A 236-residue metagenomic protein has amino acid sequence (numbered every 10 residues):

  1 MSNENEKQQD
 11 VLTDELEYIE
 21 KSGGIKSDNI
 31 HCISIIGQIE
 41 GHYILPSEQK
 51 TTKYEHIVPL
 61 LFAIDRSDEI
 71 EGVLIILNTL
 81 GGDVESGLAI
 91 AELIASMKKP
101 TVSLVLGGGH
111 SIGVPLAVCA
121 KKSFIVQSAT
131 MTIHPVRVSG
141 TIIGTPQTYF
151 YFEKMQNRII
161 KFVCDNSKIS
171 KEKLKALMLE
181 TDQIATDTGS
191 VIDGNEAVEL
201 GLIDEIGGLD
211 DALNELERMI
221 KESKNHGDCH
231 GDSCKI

Functional and structural regions predicted by a protein language model:
M1-L104, G108-V114, C119-H134, V138-I236: N-terminal organellar transit peptides
